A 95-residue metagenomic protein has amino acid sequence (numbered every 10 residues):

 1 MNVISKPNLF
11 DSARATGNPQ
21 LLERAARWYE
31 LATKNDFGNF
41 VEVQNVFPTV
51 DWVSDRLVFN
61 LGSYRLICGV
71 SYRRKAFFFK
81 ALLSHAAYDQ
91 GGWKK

Functional and structural regions predicted by a protein language model:
M1-R65, S71-F78, H85-K95: Basic, Lys/Arg-enriched alpha-helical interface segments
